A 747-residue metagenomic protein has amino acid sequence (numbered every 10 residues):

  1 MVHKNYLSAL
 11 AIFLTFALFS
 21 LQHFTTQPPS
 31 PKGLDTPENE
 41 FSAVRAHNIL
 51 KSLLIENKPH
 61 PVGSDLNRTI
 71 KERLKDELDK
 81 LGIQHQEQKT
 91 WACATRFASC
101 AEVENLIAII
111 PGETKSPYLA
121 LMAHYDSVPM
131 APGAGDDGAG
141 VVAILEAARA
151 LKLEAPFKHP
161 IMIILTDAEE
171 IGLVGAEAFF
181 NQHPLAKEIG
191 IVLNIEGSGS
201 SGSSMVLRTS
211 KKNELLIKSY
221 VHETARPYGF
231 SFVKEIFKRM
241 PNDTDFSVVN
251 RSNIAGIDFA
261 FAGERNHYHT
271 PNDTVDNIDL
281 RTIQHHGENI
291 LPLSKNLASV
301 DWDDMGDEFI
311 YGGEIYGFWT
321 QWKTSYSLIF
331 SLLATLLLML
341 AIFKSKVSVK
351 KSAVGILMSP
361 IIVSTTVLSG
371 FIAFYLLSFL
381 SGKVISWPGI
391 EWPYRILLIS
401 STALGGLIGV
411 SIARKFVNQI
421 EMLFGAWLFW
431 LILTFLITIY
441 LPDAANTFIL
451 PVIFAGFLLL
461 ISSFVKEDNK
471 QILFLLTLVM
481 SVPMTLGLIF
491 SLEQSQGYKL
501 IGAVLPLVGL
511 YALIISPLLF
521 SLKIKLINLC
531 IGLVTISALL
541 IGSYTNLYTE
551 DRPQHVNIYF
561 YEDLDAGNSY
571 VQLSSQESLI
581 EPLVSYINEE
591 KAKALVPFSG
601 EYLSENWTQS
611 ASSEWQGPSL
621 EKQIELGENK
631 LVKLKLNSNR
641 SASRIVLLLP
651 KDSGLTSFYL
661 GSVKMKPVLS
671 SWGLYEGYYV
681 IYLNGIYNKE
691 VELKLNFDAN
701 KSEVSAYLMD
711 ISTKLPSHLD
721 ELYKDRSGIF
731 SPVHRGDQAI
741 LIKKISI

Functional and structural regions predicted by a protein language model:
M1-I12, I524-C530: N-terminal Sec-pathway targeting helices
T15-P29: Transmembrane signal-anchor helices characteristic of membrane glycosylation enzymes that use polyprenol
A17, L336-S619: Alpha-helical transmembrane segments of integral membrane proteins
P28-T320, W672-V680, N684-D698: Soluble extramembrane regions of membrane proteins in the secretory/endomembrane system
R68, E72-I109, V141-V142, S219-H222 (+1 more regions): Extracytosolic and intramembrane catalytic regions of membrane-associated proteins in envelope/secretory systems
T114, I189, M480-S481, A642 (+1 more regions): A broad structural signal for short, well-ordered beta-strand segments within beta-sheet-rich domains
R251, G287-K295, S325-L328, L357-T365: Alpha-helical transmembrane segments of integral membrane proteins, especially early/N-terminal helices
G313-L332, P388-R395: Juxtamembrane/start-of-transmembrane alpha-helix segments at the extracytoplasmic/lumenal side of membrane anchors
